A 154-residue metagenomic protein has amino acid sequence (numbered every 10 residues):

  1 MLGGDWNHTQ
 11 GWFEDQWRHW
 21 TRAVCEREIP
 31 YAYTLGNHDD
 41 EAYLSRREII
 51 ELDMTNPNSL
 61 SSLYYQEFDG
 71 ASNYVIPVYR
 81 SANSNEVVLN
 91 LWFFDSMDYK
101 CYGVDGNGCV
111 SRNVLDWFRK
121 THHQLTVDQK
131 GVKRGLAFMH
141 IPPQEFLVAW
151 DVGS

Functional and structural regions predicted by a protein language model:
M1-D15: N-terminal active-site segment of His-dependent metallophosphoesterases
M1-G4, P30-N37, F138-M139: Active-site neighborhood of phospho(di)ester-bond hydrolases with catalytic His/Asp-centered motifs
L2, L91-F94, R134-H140: Extended hydrophobic secondary-structure segments that form protein cores and membrane-embedded regions
H8, D39-D40, P143: Active-site micro-motifs of SAM-dependent methyltransferase domains
W12-V132, W150: Extended active-site neighborhood of metal-dependent phosphoesterases/phosphodiesterases
D128-S154: Active-site-proximal segments of metal-dependent phosphoesterases and phosphodiesterases across multiple
